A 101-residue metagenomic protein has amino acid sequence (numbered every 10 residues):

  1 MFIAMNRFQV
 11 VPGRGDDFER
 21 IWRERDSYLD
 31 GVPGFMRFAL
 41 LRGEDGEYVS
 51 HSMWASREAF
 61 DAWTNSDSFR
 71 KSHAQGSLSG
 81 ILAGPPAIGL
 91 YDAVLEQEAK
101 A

Functional and structural regions predicted by a protein language model:
F2, R37-Y48, A74-A101: Glycine-rich beta-strand-turn "strand-cap" elements at beta-sheet edges
F2-F8, R37-S66: Short, well-ordered beta-strand segments in beta-rich or mixed alpha/beta enzyme and ligand-binding folds
Q9-R20: Short, surface-exposed ligand-recognition loops at beta-strand->loop->(often short) alpha-helix junctions that present
V10-P12, S56, D92-L95: Non-catalytic surface loops within mature trypsin-like serine protease
D16-F18, S50, F60-A62, E98-K100: Short acidic, gly/pro-rich beta-turn/loop elements at beta-sheet edges and active-site/ligand-binding grooves
W22, D26: Short amphipathic alpha-helical/adjacent loop interface patches that line ligand and macromolecule-binding sites
S27-M36, M53-A87: An amphipathic, aromatic/His-enriched active-site/gating alpha helix that lines ligand/cofactor pockets
